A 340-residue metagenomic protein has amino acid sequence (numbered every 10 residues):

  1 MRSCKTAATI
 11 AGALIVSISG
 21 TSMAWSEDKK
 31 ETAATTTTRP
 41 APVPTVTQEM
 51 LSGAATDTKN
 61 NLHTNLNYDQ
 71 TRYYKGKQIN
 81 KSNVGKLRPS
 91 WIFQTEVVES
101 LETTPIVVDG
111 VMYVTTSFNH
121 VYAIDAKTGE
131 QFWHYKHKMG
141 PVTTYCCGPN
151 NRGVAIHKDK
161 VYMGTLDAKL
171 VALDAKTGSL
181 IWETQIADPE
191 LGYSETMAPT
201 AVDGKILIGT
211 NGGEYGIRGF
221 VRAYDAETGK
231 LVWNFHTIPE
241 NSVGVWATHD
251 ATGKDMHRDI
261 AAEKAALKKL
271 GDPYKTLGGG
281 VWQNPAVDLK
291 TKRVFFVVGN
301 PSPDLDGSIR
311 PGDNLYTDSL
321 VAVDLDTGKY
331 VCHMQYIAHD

Functional and structural regions predicted by a protein language model:
M1-A11: Bacterial N-terminal signal peptides that target proteins for export
I10-G20: Bacterial N-terminal signal peptides
S22-S26: Boundary at the C-terminal end of the N-terminal hydrophobic targeting segment
K30-P89, A247-I260: Blade/loop signatures of beta-propeller domains
N61-N65, S100-H120, Y145-K169, S194-R218 (+3 more regions): Repeat-blade elements of multi-bladed beta-propeller folds
G76-K86, T116-H137, G312, L325: Beta-propeller domains
F93-T104, H134-A155, E183-A198, H236-N284 (+3 more regions): Extracytoplasmic beta-rich repeat domains
D125-T128, D174-T177, A226-T228, L325-T327: Short loop/turn segments that connect beta-strands within beta-propeller blades
